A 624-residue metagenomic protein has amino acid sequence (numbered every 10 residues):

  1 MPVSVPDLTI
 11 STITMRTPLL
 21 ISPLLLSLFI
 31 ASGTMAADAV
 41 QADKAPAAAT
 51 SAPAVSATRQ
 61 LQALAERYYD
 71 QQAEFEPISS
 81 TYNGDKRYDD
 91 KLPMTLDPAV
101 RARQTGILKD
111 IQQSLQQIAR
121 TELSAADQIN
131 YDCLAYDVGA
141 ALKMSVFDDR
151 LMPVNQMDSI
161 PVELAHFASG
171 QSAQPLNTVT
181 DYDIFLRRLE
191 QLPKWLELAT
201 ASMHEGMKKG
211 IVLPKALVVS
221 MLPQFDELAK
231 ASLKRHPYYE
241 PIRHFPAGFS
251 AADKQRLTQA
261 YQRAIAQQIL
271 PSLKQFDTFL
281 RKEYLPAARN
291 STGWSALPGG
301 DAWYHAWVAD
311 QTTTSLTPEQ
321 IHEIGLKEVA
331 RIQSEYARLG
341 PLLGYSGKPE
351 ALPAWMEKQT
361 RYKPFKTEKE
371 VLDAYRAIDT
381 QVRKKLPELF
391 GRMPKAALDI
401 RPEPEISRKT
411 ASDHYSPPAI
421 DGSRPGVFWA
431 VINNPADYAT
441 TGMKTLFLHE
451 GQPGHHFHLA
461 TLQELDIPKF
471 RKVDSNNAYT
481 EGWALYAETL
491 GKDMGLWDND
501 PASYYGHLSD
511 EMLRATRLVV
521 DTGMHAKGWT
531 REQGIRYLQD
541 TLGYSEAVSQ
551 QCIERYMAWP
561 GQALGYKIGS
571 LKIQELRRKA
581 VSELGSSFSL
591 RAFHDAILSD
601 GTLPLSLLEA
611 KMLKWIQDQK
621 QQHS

Functional and structural regions predicted by a protein language model:
V5-S22: Bacterial N-terminal signal peptides that target proteins for export
I21-G33: Bacterial N-terminal signal peptides
A37-S624: N-terminal maturation segment of proteins
